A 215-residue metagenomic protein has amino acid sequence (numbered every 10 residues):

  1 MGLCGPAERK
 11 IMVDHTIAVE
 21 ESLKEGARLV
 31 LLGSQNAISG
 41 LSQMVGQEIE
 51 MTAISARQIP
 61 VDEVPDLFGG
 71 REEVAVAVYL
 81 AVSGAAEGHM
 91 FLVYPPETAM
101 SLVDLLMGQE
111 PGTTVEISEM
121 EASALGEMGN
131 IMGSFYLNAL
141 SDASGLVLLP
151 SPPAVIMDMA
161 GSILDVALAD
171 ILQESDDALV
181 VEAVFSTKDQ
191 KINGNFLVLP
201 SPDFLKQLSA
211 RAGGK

Functional and structural regions predicted by a protein language model:
M1-I11: Short, Lys/Arg-enriched N-terminal segments with co-localized hydrophobic residues within the first ~10-30 amino acids
V13-K215: Composition-driven recognition of glycine/serine/threonine/acidic- and proline-rich low-complexity segments and repeats
